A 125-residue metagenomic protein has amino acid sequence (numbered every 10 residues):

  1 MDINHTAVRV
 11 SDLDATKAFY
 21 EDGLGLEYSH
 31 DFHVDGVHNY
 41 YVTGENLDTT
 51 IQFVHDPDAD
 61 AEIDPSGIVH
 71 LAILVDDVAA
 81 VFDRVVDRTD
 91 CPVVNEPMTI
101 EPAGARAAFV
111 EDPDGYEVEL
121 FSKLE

Functional and structural regions predicted by a protein language model:
M1-A15, I68-L71, L124-E125: N-terminal beta-strand motif that seeds the catalytic metal site of vicinal oxygen chelate
D2, R9, Y41, Q52 (+4 more regions): Conserved beta-strand segments that form the floor/walls of ligand-binding pockets within enzyme and binding domains
A7, E27-V34, N95-I100, S122-E125: Conserved catalytic-core motifs of GNAT/GCN5-like acyltransferases
D12-E27: Amphipathic alpha-helical segments
L13, L71-E117: Vicinal oxygen chelate
H30-E62, E117-S122: Conserved short beta-strand elements that form part of the metal-binding/catalytic scaffold of enzyme active sites
G36, G67, G104: Exposed loop/turn and edge beta-strand positions of beta-sandwich/beta-sheet ligand-binding modules
